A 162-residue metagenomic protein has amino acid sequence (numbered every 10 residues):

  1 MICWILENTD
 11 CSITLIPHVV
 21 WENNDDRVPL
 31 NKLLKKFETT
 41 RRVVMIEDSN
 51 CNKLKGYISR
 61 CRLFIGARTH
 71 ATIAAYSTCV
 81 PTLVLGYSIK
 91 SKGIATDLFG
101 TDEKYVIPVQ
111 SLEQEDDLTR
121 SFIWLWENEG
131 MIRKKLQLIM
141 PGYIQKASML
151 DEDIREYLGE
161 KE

Functional and structural regions predicted by a protein language model:
M1-E162: Active-site anion-handling motifs in enzyme catalytic cores
